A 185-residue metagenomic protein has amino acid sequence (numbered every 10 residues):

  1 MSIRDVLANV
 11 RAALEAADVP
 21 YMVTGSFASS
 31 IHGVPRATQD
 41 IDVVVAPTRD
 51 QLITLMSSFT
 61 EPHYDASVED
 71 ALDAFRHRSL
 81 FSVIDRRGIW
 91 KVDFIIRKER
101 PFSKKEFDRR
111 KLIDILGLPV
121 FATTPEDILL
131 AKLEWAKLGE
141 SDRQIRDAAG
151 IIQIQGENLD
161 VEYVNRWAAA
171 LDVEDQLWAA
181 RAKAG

Functional and structural regions predicted by a protein language model:
M1-G185: Compositionally biased terminal segments of proteins
